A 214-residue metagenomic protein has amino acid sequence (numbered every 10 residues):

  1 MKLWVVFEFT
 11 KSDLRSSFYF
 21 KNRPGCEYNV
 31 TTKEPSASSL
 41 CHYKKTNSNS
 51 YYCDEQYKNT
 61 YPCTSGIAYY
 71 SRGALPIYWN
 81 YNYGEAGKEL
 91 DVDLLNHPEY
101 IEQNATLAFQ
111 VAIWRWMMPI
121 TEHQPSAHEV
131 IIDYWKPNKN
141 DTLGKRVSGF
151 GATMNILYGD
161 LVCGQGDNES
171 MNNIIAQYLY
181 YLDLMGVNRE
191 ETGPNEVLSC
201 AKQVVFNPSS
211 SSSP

Functional and structural regions predicted by a protein language model:
M1-P214: Folded extracytoplasmic luminal domains of secretory or organellar precursors
